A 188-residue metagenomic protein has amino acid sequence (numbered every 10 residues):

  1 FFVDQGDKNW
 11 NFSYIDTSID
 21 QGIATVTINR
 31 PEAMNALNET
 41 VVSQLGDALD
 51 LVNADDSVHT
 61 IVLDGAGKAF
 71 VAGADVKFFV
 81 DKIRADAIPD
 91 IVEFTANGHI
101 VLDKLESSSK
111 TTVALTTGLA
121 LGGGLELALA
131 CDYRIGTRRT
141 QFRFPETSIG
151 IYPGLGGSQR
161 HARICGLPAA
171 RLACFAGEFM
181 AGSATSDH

Functional and structural regions predicted by a protein language model:
F1-A66, P89, I100-D103: Conserved CoA-thioester-binding segment of acyl-CoA-metabolizing enzymes
V26, L63, D75, L127-A128 (+1 more regions): Hydrophobic/aromatic residues within transmembrane alpha-helices of multi-pass small-molecule transporters
A36-E39, A72, D81, F175 (+1 more regions): Phosphate-coordinating loops and pocket residues in cytosolic domains that bind phosphorylated ligands
G65-V101, A120, S148-G150: Glycine- (often His-adjacent) and acidic-residue-rich active-site loop that binds/positions the CoA thioester
K104-H188: Crotonase-fold acyl-CoA enzyme core
